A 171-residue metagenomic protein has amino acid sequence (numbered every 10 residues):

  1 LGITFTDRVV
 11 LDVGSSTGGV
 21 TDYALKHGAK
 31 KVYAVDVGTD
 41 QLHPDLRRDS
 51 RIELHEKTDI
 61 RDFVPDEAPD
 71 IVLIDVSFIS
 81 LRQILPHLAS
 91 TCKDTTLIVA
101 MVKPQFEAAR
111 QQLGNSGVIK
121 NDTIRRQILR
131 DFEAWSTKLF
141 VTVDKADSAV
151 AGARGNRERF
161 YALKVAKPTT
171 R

Functional and structural regions predicted by a protein language model:
L1-T6, F63-P65: Glycine-rich helix-loop-beta junction characteristic of Rossmann-like nucleotide cofactor-binding loops
F5-S16: Conserved class I S-adenosyl-L-methionine
T17-G28: Conserved SAM-binding loop of SAM-dependent methyltransferases across substrates and taxa, primarily the Class I
Y33-Q83: S-adenosyl-L-methionine
R82-V99: A short glycine-rich, Lys/Arg-flanked "PGG" loop and its adjoining helix->strand segment in the class I
P104-N121: Short, glycine-/aromatic-enriched active-site segment of Class I SAM-dependent methyltransferases
R125-L139: Short alpha-helix
V150-R171: Core SAM-dependent methyltransferase catalytic element
